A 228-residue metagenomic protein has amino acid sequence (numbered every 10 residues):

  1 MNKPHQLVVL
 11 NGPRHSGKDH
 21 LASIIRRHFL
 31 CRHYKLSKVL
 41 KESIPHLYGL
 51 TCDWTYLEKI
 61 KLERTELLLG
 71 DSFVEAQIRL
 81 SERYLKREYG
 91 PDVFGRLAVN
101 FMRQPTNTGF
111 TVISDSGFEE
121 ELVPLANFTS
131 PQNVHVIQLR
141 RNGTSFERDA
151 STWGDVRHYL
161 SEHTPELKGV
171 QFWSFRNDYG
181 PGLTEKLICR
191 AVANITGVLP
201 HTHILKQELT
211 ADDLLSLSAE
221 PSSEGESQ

Functional and structural regions predicted by a protein language model:
M1-L7: Extreme N-terminal, non-catalytic leader segments that precede Walker-type/kinase nucleotide-binding cores
L10: Hydrophobic anchor at the beta1->P-loop junction of P-loop NTPases
R14, L97, A126-N127, H135-L217: Small-molecule kinase domains that catalyze NTP-dependent phosphoryl transfer to phosphate-bearing small molecules
K18: Conserved lysine of the Walker
L21: Hydrophobic positions on the alpha1 helix immediately C-terminal to the Walker A/P-loop
R27-Y34: Post-Walker A helix-loop "phosphate-sensing" segment adjacent to the P-loop in P-loop NTPases
R32, L97-A150: ATP-dependent NMP and nucleoside kinases share a basic, alpha-helical "lid"
K38-T108: ATP-dependent small-molecule kinase phosphotransfer cores that center on conserved nucleotide phosphate-binding segments
